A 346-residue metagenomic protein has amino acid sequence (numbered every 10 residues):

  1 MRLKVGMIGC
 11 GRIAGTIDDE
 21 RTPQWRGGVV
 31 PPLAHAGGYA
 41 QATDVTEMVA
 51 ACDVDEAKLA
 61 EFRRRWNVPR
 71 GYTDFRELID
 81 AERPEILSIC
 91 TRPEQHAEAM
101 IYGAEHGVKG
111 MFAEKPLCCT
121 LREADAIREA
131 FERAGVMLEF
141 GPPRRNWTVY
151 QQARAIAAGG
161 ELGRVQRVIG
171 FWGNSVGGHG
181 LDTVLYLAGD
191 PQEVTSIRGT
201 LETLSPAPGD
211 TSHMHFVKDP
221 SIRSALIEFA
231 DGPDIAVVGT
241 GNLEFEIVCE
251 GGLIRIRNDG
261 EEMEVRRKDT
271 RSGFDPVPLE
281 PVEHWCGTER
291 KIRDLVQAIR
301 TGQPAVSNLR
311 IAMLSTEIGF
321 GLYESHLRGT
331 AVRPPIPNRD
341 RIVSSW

Functional and structural regions predicted by a protein language model:
M1-L3, M7-I8, T16, I86-S88 (+2 more regions): C-terminal helix-rich "cap/oligomerization" subdomain common to oxidoreductases
M1-W66: N-terminal Rossmann-like dinucleotide-binding module
V68, R83-P84: Proline-aspartate-enriched helix->loop->beta-strand connector
V68-F75: Conserved SAM-binding strand-loop segment of SAM-dependent methyltransferases
I86, R92-P93, A97-R145: Beta-strand-loop-alpha-helix segment that lines the small-molecule cofactor/substrate pocket of alpha/beta enzymes
T148-R167: Rossmann-like NAD(P)H-binding beta-loop-alpha module
V165-E246, R310: Rossmann-like dinucleotide-binding domain that binds NAD(P)(H)
H215-P220, A230-R290, N308-R310, L322 (+1 more regions): NAD(P)-dinucleotide binding in Rossmann-like oxidoreductases
